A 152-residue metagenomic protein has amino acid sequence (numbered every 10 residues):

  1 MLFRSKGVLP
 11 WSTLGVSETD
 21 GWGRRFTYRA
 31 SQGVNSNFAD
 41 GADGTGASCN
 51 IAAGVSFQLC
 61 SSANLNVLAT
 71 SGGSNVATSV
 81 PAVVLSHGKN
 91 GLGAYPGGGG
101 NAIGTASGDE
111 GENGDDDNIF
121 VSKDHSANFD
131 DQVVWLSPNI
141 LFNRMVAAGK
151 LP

Functional and structural regions predicted by a protein language model:
G7-P10: Short loop/turn motifs at secondary-structure junctions and domain boundaries
T13-G15: Short loop/turn microsegments at loop-to-beta-strand junctions
R24-R25, A30-P152: Short, surface-exposed interaction loops/tails
